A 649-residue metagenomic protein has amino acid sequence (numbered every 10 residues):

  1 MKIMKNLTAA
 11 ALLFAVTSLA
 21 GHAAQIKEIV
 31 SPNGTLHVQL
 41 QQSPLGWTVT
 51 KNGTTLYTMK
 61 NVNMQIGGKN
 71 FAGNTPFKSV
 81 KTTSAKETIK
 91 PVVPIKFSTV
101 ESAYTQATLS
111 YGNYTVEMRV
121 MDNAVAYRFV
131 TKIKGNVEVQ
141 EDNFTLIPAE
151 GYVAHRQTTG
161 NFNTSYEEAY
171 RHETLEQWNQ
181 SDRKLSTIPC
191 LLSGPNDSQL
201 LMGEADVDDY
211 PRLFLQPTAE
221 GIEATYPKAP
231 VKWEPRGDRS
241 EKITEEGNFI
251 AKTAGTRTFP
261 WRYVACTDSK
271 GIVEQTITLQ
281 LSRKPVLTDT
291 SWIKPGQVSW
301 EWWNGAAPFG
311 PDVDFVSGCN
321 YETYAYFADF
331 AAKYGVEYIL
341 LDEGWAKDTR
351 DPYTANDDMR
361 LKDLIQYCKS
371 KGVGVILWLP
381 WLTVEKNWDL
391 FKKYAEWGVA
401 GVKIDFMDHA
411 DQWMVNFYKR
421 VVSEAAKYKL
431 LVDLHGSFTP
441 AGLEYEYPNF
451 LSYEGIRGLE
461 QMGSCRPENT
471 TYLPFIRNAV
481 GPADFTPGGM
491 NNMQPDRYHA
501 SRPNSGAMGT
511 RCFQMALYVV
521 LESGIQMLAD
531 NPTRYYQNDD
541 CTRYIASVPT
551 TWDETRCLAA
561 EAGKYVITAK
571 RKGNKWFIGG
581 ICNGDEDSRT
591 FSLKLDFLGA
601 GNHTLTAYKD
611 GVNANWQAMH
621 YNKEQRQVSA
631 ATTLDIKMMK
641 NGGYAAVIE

Functional and structural regions predicted by a protein language model:
M1-I26: Bacterial Sec-dependent N-terminal signal peptides
I26-L281, P285: N-terminal accessory beta-strand-rich subdomains and adjacent acidic, glycine-rich linkers that precede catalytic cores
P94-E101, T542-T568: Edge strands and adjacent loops of beta-rich recognition modules
I250, A254-F330, Y334-E337: An acidic-aromatic substrate-binding cleft motif
L341-T510: Aromatic- and carboxylate-enriched substrate-binding clefts and catalytic-loop regions of carbohydrate-active enzymes
C512-L558: Catalytic cores of secreted or luminal carbohydrate-active enzymes
E561-H603, Y644-A645: Carbohydrate-binding surface patches
Q625-E649: C-terminal beta-strand-rich structural cap/linker in extracellular carbohydrate-active enzymes
